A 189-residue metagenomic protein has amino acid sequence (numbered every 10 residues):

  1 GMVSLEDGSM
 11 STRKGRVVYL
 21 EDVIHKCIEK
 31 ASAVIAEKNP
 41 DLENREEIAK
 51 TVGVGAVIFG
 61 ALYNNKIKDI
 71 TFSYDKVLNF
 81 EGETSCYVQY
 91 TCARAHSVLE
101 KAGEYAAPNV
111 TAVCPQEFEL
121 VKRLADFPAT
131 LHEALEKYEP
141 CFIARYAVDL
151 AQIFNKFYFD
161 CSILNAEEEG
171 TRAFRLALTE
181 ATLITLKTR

Functional and structural regions predicted by a protein language model:
G1-R189: Non-catalytic interaction-recognition regions
